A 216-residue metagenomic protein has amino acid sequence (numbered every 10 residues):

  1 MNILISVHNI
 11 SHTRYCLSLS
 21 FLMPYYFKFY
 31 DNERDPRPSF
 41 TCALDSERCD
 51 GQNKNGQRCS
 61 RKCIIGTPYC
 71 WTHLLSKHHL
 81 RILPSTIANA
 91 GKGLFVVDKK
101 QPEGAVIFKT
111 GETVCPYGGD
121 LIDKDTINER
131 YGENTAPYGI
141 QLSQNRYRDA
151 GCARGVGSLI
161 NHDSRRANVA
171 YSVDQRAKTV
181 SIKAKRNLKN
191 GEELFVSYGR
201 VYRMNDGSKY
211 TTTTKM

Functional and structural regions predicted by a protein language model:
N2-L4, N9, G139: Generic short N-terminal amphipathic or hydrophobic helices
V7-C42: Intrinsically disordered, low-complexity acidic/polar tracts
Y15, Y25-Y26, C42, D163-M216: C-terminal SET catalytic tail plus cysteine-rich post-SET Zn-binding segment of SAM-dependent SET-domain
F40-A43, N53, R61-I64, A90 (+3 more regions): Intrinsic disorder
E47-S76: Cys/His-rich Zn2+-coordinating "finger/knuckle" modules used by eukaryotic regulatory proteins
N55-R61, G66, D98-K99, E103-K109 (+2 more regions): Conserved tryptophan-centered aromatic signature that marks the ligand-binding surface of SH3 and related Trp-rich
R58-K62, W71-T72, Y117, T126-I127 (+3 more regions): Intrinsically disordered, low-complexity regions enriched in proline, serine, glycine and charged residues
K77-N168, K209, T213-M216: Catalytic cores of histone-lysine modification enzymes
